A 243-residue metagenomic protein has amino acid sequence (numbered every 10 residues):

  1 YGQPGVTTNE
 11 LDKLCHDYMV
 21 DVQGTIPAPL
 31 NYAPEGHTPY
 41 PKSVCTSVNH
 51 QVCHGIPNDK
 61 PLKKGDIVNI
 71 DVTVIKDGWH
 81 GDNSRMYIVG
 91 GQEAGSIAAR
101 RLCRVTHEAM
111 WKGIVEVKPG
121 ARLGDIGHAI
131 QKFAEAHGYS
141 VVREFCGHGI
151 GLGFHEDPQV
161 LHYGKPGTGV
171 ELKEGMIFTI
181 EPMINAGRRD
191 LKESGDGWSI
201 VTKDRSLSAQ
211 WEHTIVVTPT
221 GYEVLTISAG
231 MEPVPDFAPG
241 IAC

Functional and structural regions predicted by a protein language model:
Y1-C243: Active-site neighborhoods and metal-handling regions in enzymes and metal-associated proteins
